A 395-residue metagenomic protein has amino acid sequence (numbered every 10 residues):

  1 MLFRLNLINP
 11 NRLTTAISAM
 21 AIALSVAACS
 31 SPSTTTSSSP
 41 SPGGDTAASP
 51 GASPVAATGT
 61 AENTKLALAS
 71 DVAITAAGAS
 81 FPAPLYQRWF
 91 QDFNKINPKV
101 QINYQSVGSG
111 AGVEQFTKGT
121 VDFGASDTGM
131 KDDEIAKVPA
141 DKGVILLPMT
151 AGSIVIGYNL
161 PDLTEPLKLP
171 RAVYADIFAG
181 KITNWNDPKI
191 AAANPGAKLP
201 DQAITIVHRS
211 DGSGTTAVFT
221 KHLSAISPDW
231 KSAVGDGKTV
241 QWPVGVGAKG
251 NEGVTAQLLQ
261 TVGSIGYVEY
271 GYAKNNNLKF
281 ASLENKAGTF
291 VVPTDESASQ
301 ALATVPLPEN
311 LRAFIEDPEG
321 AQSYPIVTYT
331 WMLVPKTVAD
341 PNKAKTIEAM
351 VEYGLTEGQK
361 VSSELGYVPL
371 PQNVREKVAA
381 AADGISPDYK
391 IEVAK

Functional and structural regions predicted by a protein language model:
M1-L2, S38: Intrinsic disorder/low-structure terminal segments
L2-L5, C29-P32: N-terminal acidic, proline/glycine-rich, low-complexity intrinsically disordered segments
F3-I17: Bacterial N-terminal signal peptides that target proteins for export
M20-A21: Repetitive helical segments and hydrophobic/amphipathic motifs
L24-A28: C-terminal motif of bacterial Sec signal peptides marking the signal peptidase cleavage site
S30-K395: Flexible loop/hinge segments at secondary-structure junctions
